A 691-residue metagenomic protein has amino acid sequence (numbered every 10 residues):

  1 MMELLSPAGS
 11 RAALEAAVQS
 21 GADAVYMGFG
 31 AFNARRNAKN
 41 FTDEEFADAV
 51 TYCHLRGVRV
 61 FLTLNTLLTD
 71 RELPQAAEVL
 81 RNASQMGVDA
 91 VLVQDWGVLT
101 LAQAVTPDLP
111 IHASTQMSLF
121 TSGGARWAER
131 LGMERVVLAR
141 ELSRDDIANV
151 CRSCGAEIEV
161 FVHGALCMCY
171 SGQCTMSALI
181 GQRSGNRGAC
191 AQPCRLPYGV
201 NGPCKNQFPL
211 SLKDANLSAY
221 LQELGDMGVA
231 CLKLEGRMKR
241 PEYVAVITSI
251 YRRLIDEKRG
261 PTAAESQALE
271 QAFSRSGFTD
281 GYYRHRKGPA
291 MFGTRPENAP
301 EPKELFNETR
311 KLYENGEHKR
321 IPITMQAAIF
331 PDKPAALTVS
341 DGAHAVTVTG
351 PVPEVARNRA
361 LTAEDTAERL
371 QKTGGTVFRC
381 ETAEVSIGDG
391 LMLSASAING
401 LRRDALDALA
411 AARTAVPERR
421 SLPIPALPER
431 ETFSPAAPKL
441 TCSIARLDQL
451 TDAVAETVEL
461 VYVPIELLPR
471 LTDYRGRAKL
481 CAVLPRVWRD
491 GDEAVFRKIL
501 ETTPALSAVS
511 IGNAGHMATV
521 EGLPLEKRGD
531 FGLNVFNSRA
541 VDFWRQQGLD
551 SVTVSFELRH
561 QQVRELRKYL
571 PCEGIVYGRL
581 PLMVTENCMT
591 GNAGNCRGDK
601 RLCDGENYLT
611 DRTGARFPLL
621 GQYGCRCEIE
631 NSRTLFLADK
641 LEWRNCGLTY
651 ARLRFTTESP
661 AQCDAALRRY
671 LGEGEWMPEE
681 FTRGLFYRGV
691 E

Functional and structural regions predicted by a protein language model:
M1-S20, A24-A34, A49-T66, D70-S84 (+5 more regions): Surface-exposed amphipathic alpha-helical tracts and adjacent flexible/coil segments at the periphery of soluble enzymes
N37-A38: N-terminal beta-loop-helix "entrance" segment that forms/cooperates in small-molecule cofactor or anionic ligand
F41-F46: Glycine-rich, highly charged phosphate/nucleotide-binding loops
F120: Active-site PLP-lysine loop of aminotransferase-like
